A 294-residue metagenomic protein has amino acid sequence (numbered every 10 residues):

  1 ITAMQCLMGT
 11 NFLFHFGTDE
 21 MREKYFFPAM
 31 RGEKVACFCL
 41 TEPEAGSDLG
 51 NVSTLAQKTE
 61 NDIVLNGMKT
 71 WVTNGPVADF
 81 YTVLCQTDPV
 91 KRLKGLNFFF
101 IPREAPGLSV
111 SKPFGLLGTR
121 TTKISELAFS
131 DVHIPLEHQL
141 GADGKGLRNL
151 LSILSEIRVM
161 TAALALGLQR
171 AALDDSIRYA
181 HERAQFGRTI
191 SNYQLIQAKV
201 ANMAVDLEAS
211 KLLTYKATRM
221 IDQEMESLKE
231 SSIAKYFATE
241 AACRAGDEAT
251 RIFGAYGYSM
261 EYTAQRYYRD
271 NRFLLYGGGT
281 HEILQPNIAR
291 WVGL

Functional and structural regions predicted by a protein language model:
T2, E44-S47, W71-N74, D88-V90 (+1 more regions): Short Gly/Pro-enriched turn/cap motifs at secondary-structure boundaries
M4, F16-M21, P28-E33, G46-L49 (+4 more regions): Alpha-helical interface subdomain recognition
M4-T10: Short, conserved phosphate-binding/catalytic loop or strand-edge motifs used in phosphoryl-/nucleotidyl-transfer
T10-F16, F38, V90: Flexible, glycine-rich active-site loops centered on histidine and acidic residues that chelate a metal or position
G32-L40, L84: A short, Trp-centered hydrophobic/proline-enriched beta-strand micro-motif
N51, E104-P135: Flexible, small-/acidic-enriched active-site or ligand-binding loops
S53-L55: Short, surface-exposed charged micro-motifs
D62, N66-S111: A short core secondary-structure module
